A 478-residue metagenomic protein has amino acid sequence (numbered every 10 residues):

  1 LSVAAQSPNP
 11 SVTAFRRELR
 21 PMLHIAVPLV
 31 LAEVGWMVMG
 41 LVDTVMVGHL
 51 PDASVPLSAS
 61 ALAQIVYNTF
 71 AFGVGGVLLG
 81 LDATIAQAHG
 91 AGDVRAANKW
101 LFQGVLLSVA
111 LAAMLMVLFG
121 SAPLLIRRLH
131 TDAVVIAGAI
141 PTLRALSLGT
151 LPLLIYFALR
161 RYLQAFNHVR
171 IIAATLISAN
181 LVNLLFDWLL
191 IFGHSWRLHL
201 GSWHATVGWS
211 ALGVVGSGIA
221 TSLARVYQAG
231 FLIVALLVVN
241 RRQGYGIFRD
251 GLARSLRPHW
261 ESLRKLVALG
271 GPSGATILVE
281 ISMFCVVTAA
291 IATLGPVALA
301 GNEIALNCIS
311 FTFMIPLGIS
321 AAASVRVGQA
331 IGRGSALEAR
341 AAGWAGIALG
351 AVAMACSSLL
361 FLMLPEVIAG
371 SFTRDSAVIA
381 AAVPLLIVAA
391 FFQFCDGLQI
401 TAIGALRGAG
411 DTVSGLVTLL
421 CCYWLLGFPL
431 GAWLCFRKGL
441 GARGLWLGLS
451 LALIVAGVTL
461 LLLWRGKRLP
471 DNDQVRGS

Functional and structural regions predicted by a protein language model:
L1-L29, I85-L151, V182-L185, L198-G271 (+2 more regions): Short alpha-helical transmembrane segments in multi-pass integral membrane proteins
H24-D43, A145, Y156, A179 (+5 more regions): Transmembrane helical elements of multi-pass membrane transporters/channels
V34, V38-S58, I126-A133, L189-S195 (+5 more regions): Helix-terminus/linker motif at the lipid-water interface of multi-pass membrane proteins
L41-V45, L124-L125, A158-Y162, L185-L189 (+6 more regions): Alpha-helical transmembrane segments of multipass membrane proteins
L57-M116, G120, L153-N167, I171-I172 (+3 more regions): Small-residue-rich hydrophobic transmembrane alpha-helices
L176-N183, N307-S310, L420-P429: Small-residue-enriched core segments of transmembrane alpha-helices in multipass membrane transport and channel
A402-F428, A432-L445: C-terminal structured "cap/appendage" subdomains that terminate the fold
